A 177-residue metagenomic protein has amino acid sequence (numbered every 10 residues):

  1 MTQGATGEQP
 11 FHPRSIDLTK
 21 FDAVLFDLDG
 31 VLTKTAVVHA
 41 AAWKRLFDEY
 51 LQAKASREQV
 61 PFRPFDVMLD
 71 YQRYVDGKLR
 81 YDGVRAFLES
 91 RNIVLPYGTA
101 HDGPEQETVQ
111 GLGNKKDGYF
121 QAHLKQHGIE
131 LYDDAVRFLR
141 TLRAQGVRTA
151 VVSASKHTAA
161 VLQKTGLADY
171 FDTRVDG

Functional and structural regions predicted by a protein language model:
M1-D22, R140, A159-G177: Asp-based, Mg2+/Mn2+-dependent phosphohydrolase catalytic module
G4-A5, I16, Q121-A122, G146-T149: N-terminal start-of-chain detector that recognizes signal peptides and the immediate post-cleavage beginning
Q9-L28, L32-L131: N-terminal helical cap/lid subdomain that shapes the substrate entry/recognition surface in HAD-like hydrolases
W43, A135-T165: Substrate-recognition element of Asp-dependent hydrolases with the DxDx(T/V) motif
V75, R148, V175: Short glycine/serine/threonine-biased micro-segments
H101, S155, V175: Residue-level "edge-of-site" marker
